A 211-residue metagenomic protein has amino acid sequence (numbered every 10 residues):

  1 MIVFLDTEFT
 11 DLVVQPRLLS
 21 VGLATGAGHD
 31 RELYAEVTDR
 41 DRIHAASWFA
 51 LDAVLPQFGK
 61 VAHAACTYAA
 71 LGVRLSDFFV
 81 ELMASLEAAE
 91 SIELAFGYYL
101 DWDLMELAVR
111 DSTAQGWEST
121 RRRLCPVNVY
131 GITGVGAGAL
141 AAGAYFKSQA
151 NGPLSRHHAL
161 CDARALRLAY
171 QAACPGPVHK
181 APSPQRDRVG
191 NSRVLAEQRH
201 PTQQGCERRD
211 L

Functional and structural regions predicted by a protein language model:
I2-T10: Two-metal-ion RNase H-like nuclease active-site motif
L5, F96, C161: Active-site flanking residues adjacent to catalytic metal/cofactor-binding acidic residues
D11-F96: Conserved non-catalytic scaffold segment of RNase H-like nuclease domains
L12-L18, A24, L33-A35, H44 (+5 more regions): Catalytic phosphate/metal-binding cores of nucleic-acid and nucleotide-processing enzymes, i.e., regions that mediate
A144-G190: Acidic, Mg2+-coordinating catalytic module of metal-dependent nucleases/exonucleases that use a two-metal-ion mechanism
